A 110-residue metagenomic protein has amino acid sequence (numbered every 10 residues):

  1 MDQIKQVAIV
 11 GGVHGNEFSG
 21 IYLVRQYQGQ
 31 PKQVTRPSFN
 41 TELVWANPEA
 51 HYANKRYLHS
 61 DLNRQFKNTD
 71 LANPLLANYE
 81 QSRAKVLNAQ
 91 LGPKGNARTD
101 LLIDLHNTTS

Functional and structural regions predicted by a protein language model:
M1-S110: Structured catalytic-domain cores with a bias toward divalent-metal coordination
